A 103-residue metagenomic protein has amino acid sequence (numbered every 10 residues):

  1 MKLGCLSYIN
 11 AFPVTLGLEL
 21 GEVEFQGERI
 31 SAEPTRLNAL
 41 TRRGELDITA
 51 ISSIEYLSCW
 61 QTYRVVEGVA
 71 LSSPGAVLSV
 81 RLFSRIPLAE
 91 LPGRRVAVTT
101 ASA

Functional and structural regions predicted by a protein language model:
M1-L20, E24-F25, S31, S79-A103: Bilobed "Venus flytrap"/periplasmic-binding protein-like clamshell domains and structurally analogous long
F12, L16, A39, L57: Alpha-helical elements of the RecA-like P-loop NTPase motor core of helicases
G17-G21, I30, T35-T49: Short helices/loops that flank or line small-molecule/ion binding pockets
E28-I30, R64-V66, G75: N-terminal G-site of the GST-like fold
L40, C59-Q61, P74-R81: Short, charged, surface-exposed secondary-structure boundary motifs
L46, W60-Q61, L91-R94: Short coil/turn connectors at secondary-structure junctions
S53: Short secondary-structure boundary segments
S58-A70: Ligand-binding "clamshell"
